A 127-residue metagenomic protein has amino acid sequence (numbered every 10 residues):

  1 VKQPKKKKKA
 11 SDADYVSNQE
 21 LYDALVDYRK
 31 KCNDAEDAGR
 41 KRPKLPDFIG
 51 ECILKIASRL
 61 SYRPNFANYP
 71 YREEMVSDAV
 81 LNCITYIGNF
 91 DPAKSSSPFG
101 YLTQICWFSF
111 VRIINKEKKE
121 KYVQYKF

Functional and structural regions predicted by a protein language model:
V1-E74: Extreme N-terminal regulatory/targeting segments of RNA polymerase sigma factors
I53, A57, M75-Y86, L102: Short, small-hydrophobic-rich alpha-helical interface motif
R63-Y71, C83-I105, K116-K121: Short alpha-helix-to-loop micro-motif enriched in aromatics/charged/Gly
V111-R112: Alpha-helical transmembrane segments of multipass membrane proteins
Y122-F127: Intrinsically disordered, low-complexity, charge-dense segments enriched in Lys/Arg and Glu/Asp interspersed
